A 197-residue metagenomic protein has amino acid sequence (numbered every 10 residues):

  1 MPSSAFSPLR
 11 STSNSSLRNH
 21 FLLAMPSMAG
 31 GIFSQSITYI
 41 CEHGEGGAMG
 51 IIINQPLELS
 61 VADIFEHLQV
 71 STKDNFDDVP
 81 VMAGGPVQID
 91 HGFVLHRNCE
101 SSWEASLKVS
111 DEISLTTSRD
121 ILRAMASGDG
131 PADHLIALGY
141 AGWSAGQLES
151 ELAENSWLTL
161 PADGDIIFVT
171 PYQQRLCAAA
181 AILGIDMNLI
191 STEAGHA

Functional and structural regions predicted by a protein language model:
P2-A137, A141-A197: A short aromatic-anchored loop/beta-hairpin motif
